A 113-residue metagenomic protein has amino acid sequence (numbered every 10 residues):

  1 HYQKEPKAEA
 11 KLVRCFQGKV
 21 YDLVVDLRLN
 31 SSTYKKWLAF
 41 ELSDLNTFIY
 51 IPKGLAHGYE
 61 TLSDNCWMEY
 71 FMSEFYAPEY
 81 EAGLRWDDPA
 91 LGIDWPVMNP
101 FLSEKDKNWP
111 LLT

Functional and structural regions predicted by a protein language model:
H1-D44, D64-N65, M72-T113: Non-catalytic, conserved peripheral segments adjacent to functional cores
E41-D64: Conserved metal-binding segment of the jelly-roll/cupin
